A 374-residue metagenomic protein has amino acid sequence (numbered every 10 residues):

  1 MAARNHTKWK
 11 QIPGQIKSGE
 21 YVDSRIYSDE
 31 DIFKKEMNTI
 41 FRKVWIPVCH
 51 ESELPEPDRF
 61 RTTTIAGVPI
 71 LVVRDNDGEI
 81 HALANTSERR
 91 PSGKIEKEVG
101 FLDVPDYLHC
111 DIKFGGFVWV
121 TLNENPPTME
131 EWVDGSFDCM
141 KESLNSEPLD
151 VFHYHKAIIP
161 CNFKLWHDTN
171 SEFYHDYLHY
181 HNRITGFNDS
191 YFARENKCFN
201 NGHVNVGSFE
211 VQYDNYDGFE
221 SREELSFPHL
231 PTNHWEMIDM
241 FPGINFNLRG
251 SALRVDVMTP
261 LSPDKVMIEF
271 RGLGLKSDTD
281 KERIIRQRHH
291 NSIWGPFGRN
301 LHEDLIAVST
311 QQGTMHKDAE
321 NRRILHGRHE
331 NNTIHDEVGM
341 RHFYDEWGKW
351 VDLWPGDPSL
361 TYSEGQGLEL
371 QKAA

Functional and structural regions predicted by a protein language model:
M1-T7: Fe(II)/2-oxoglutarate
W9-I26: Short, contiguous pre-domain boundary segments
I12, D31-K34, I46-C49, A66 (+6 more regions): Residue-level detector of functional hotspots within protein domains
V22, I26-I65, I70-L71: Non-catalytic accessory segments flanking enzyme active sites
R42-P55, P91-I95, E236-P242: Short Pro/Gly-enriched beta-strand edge/turn motifs at strand-loop
E53-E124, E130-D138: Rieske [2Fe-2S] iron-sulfur-binding domain
R74, E79, L108-A374: C-terminal catalytic domain of Rieske-type non-heme iron oxygenases
